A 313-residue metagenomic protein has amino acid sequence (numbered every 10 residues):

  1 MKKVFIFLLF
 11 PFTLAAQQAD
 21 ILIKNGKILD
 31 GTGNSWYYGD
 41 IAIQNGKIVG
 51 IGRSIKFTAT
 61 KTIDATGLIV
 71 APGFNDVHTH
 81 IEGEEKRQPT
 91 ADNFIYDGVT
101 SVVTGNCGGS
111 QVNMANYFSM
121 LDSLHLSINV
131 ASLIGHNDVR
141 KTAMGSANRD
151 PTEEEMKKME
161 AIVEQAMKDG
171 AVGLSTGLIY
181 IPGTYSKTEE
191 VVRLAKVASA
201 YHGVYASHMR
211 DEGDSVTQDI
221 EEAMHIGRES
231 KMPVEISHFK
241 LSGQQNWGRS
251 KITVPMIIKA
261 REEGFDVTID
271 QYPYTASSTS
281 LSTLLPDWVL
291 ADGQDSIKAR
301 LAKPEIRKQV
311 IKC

Functional and structural regions predicted by a protein language model:
M1-Q18: Bacterial Sec-dependent N-terminal signal peptides
A19-I21, I28-G73: Histidine-rich, glycine-flanked metal-binding segment
A65-V70, F74-I81, K86-T176, A195-H202 (+2 more regions): Divalent-metal coordination cores built from histidine and acidic residues
H80, C107, G135-N137, G177-I181 (+3 more regions): Active-site beta-loop-alpha junctions enriched in small/polar residues
H80-K86, S110-Q111, G183-S186, D211-T217 (+1 more regions): Acidic-and-aromatic substrate-binding clefts and catalytic sites of carbohydrate-active enzymes
Y117-L121, D138-P151, L178, R228-S230 (+1 more regions): Polyanionic/metal-chelating signatures
Q165, A171-A223: Divalent metal-binding pocket/active-site signature
M224, M232-I236: Cationic-aromatic interfacial patches
